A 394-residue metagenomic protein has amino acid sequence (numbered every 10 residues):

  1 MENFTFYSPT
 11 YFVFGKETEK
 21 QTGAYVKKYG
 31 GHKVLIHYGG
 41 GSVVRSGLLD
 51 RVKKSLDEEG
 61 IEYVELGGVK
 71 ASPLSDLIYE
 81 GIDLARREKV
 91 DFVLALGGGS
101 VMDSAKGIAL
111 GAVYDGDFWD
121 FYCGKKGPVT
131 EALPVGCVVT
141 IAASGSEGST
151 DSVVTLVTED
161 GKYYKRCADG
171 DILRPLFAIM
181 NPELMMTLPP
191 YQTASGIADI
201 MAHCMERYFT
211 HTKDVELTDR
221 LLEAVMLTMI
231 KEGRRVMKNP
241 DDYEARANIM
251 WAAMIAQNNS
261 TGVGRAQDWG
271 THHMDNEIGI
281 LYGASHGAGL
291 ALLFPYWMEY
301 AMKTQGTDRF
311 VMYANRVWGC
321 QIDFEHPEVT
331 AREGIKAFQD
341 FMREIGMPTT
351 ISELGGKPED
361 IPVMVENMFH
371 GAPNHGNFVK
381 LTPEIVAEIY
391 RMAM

Functional and structural regions predicted by a protein language model:
M1-F92, I351: ATP/NTP phosphate-donor binding region
E19-T22, R45-L48, S75-L77, S100-K106 (+4 more regions): Short glycine/serine/threonine-rich phosphate/pyrophosphate-binding segments that cradle anionic phosphate groups
R51-V52, G81-I82, V101-D115, G148-D151: Short Gly/Thr/Asp-enriched flexible loops that form oxyanion-binding sites at enzyme active sites
V90-I108, T140-S146, L281: Glycine/serine-rich anion-binding loops at beta->alpha junctions that coordinate negatively charged ligand groups
Y114-D214, D308, M312, R316: A glycine/threonine-rich phosphate-anchoring loop and its flanking beta-alpha core in nucleotide/phosphate-binding
R207, H211-K336: Active-site segments that bind and position negatively charged phosphate/pyrophosphate groups
R316-M394: C-terminal charged capping/lid subdomain of soluble metabolic enzymes
